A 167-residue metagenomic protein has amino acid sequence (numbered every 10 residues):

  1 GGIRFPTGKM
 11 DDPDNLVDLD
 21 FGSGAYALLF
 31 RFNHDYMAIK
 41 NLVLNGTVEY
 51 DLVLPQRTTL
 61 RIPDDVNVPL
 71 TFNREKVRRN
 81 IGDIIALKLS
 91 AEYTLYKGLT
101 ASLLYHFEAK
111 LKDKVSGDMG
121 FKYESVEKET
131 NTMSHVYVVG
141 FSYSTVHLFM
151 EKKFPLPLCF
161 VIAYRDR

Functional and structural regions predicted by a protein language model:
G1-K76, N80, E124-T132: Outer-membrane pore/translocation modules
T58-T59, P63-R167: Outer membrane beta-barrel transmembrane domains
